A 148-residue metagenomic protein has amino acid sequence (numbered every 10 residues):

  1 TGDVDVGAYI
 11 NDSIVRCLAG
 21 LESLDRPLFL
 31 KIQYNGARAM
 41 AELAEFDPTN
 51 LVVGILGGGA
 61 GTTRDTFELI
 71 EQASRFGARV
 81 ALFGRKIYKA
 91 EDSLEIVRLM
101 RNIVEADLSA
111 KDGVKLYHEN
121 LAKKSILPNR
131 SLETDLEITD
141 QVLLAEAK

Functional and structural regions predicted by a protein language model:
T1-V53, R64-R79: Alpha/beta enzyme core
Y34, G57-G58, R85-K86: Short secondary-structure boundary segments
A60-R64, K89-E91: Acidic-and-aromatic substrate-binding clefts and catalytic sites of carbohydrate-active enzymes
S74-F76, Y88-Q141, E146: C-terminal helical cap(s) of enzyme catalytic domains, especially alpha/beta-barrels
A81-F83: Pore-lining and gate-forming transmembrane alpha-helices of multi-pass membrane transport proteins
